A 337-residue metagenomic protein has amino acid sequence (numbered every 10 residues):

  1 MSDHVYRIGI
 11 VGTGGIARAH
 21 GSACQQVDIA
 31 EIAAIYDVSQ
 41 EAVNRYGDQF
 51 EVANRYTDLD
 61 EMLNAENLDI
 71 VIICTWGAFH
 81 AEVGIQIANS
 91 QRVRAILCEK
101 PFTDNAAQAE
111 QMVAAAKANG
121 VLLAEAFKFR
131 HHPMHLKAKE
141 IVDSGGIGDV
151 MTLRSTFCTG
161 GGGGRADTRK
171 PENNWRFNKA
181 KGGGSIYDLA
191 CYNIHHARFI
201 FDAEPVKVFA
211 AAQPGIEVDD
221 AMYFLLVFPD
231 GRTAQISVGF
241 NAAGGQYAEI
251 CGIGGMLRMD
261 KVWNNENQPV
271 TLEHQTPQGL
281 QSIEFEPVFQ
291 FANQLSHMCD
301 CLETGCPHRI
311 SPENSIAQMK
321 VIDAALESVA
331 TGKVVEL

Functional and structural regions predicted by a protein language model:
M1-F50, R198: N-terminal Rossmann-like dinucleotide-binding module
M1-S2, I70-I72, P229, I283 (+1 more regions): C-terminal helix-rich "cap/oligomerization" subdomain common to oxidoreductases
S2, A65, D69-I70, W76 (+2 more regions): Beta-strand-loop-alpha-helix segment that lines the small-molecule cofactor/substrate pocket of alpha/beta enzymes
A34, N54, I70, A95 (+1 more regions): Short, Asp-centered acidic motifs that coordinate Mg2+ and/or phosphate in catalytic or ligand-binding sites
V52-L59: Conserved SAM-binding strand-loop segment of SAM-dependent methyltransferases
R130-F209, G332: Predominantly a Rossmann-like dinucleotide-binding segment in NAD(P)-dependent oxidoreductases
N193-N265, F285, A292-P307: Contiguous beta-strand/loop segments that form the cofactor/metal-binding neighborhood of enzyme cores
A248, E266-T276: Short polybasic amphipathic segments
